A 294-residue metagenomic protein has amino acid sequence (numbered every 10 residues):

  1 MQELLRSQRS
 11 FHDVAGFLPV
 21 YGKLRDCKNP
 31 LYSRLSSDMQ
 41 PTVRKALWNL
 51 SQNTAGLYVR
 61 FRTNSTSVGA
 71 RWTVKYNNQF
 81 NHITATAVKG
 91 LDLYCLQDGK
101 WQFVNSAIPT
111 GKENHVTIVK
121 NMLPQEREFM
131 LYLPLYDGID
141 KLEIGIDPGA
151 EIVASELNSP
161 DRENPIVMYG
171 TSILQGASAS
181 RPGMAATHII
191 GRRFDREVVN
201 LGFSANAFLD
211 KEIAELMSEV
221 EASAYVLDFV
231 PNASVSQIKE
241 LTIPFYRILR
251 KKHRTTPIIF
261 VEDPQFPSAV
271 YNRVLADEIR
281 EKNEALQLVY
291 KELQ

Functional and structural regions predicted by a protein language model:
M1-P165: N-terminal secretory targeting modules
L47-W48, G202-N206: Short, flexible loop segments at the rims of nucleotide/cofactor-binding pockets, characterized by
E163-M184: Catalytic nucleophile-elbow at a beta strand-turn-alpha helix junction centered on a G-D-S/GDSL motif, marking
S172-A177, N200, F229-S236: Surface-exposed cleft-lining segments at the edges of enzyme active sites
S180-I189, E281-V289: Short, solvent-exposed amphipathic alpha-helices that sit in or adjacent to ligand/effector-binding or catalytic
T187-V199: Short helix-loop-beta junction
N206-Q294: Alpha-helical cap/lid subdomain in secreted, periplasmic, or secretory-pathway luminal O-acyl-processing enzymes
